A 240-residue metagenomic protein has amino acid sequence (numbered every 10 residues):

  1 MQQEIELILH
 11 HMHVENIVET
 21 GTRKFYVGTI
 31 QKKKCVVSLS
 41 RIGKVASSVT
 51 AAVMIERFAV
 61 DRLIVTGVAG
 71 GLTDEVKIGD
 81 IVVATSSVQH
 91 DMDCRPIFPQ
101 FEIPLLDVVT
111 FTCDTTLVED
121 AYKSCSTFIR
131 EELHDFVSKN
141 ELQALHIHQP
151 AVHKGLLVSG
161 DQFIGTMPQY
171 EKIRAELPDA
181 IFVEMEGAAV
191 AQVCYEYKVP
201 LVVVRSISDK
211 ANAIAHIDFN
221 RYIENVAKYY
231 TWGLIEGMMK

Functional and structural regions predicted by a protein language model:
M1-A52, F58: N-terminal short beta-loop-beta anion/metal-coordinating cradle
V36-S40, K154-V158, V204: Active-site-proximal beta-strand elements of phosphoester/diester hydrolases
M54-D61, Y197-V199: Glycine-rich phosphate-binding loop signature in dinucleotide/nucleotide-binding domains
R62-I64, I181: Structural motif
T73-L177: Mid-sequence, gly/pro-rich, charge-dense loop/helix-turn segments that line enzyme active sites
V158-A213: A C-terminal functional module that forms or caps the active site or interfaces directly with catalytic machinery
A211-K240: His/Asp/Glu-rich mid-to-C-terminal helical/loop segments that flank catalytic regions of hydrolases
